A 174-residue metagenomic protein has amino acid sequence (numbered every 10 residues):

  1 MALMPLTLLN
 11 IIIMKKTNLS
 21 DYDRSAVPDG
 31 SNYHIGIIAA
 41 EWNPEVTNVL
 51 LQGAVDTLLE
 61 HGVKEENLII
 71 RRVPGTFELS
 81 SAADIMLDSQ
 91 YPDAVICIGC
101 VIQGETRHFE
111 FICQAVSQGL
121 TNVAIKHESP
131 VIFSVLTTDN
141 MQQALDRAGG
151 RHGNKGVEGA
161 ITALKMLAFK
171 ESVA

Functional and structural regions predicted by a protein language model:
M1-I13: Short, Lys/Arg-enriched N-terminal segments with co-localized hydrophobic residues within the first ~10-30 amino acids
I13-S31: N-terminal amphipathic/basic leader segments beginning at the initiator methionine
S25-P74: Glycine-rich phosphate/diphosphate-binding loop of Rossmann-like nucleotide-binding domains
G36, I69, E78, D93-V95 (+1 more regions): Structural motif
E41-W42, C100-V101, L136-N140: Short, ordered loop/turn segments at secondary-structure junctions
P44, L59-V63, D84-Y91, T121 (+2 more regions): Generic secondary-structure signature for well-ordered alpha-helical cores
E78-L120: Glycine-rich phosphate-binding loop
F109, Q114-A174: C-terminal binding/interaction regions
